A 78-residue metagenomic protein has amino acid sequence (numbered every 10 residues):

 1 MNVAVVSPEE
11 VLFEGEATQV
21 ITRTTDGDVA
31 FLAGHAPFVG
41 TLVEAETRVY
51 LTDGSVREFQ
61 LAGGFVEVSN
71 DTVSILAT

Functional and structural regions predicted by a protein language model:
N2-T78: Compact, glycine-rich, soluble single-domain proteins
